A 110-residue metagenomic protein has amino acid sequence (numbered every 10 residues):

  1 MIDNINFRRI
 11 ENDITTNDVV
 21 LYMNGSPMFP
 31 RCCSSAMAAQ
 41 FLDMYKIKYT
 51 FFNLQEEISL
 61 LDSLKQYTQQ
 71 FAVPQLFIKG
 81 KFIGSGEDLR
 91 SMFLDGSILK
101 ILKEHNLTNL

Functional and structural regions predicted by a protein language model:
M1-N12: Short N-terminal or domain-adjacent regulatory/targeting segments
R8, L61-Q66: TIR-domain catalytic/interaction hotspot
I10-K48: Local sequence-structure signature of Cys/Sec-based thiol-disulfide redox active-site neighborhoods
K46-L61: Thiol-based oxidoreductase modules, predominantly thioredoxin-like and allied folds used for disulfide exchange
Y67-I78, G86: Structural micro-motif
I78-L110: Non-catalytic, surface beta->alpha helical segment in thiol-disulfide oxidoreductase systems
